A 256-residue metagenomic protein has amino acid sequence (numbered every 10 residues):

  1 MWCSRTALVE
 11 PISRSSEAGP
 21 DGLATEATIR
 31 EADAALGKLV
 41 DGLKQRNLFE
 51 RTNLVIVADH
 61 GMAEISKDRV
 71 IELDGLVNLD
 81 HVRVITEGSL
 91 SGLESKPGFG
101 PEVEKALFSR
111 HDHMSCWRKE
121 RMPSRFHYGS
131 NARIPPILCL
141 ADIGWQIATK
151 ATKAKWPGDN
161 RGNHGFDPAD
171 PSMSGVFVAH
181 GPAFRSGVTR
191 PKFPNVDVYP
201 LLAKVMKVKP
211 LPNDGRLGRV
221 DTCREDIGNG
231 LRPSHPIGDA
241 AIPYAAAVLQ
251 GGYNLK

Functional and structural regions predicted by a protein language model:
M1-A34, K38, F99: Active-site His/acidic residue clusters
V9, H60-M62, A183: Catalytic metal-binding/acid-base residues of hydrolase active sites
R14-E17, H60, R161-H164: Histidine-centered active-site/metal-ligand motif
G22-A34, G75-L90: Acidic, His- and aromatic-enriched active-site or binding-groove loops in soluble protein domains that engage sugars
A24-A27, E31-K38, E102, A106 (+3 more regions): Extracytoplasmic/secreted proteins, especially bacterial periplasmic and envelope-associated proteins
E31-E72: Metal-dependent active-site segment of extracytoplasmic phospho-/sulfohydrolases and closely related
I85-K204: Active-site neighborhoods of enzymes that stabilize oxyanions during catalysis
V198, N213-K256: Long, internal low-complexity/basic segments
